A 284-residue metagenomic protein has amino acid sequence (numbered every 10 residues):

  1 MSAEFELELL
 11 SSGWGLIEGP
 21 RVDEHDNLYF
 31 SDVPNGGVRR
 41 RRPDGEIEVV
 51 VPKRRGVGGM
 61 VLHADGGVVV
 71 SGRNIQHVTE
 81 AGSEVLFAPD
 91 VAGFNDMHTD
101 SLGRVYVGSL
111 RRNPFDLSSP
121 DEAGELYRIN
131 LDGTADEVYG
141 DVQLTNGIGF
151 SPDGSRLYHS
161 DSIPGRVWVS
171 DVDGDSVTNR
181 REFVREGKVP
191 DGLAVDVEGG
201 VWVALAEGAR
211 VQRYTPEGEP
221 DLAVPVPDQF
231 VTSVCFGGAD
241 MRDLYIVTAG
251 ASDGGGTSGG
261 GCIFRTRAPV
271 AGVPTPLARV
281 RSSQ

Functional and structural regions predicted by a protein language model:
M1-W14, P43-G45, V51, R180 (+2 more regions): A short helix->beta-strand "capping" segment at the edge of beta-propeller domains
E6-S11, G45-V51, G82-A88, T134-G140 (+2 more regions): A short beta-strand motif characteristic of beta-propeller blades
S11-H25, K53-N74, D90-V107, R111-N113 (+6 more regions): Beta-rich, blade/repeat-based domains predominating in secreted/periplasmic proteins but also intracellular
V33-P34, R112-G124, S162-G165, A206-E207 (+1 more regions): Short, solvent-exposed loop/turn segments at conserved positions within beta-propeller repeat blades
G37-R39, N74-Q76, G124-Y127, R166-W168 (+2 more regions): A short loop-to-beta-strand structural motif that recurs across blades of beta-propeller domains
R41-E46, V78-G82, I129-G133, D171-D175 (+2 more regions): Short loop/turn segments that connect beta-strands within beta-propeller blades
G165-V167, V184-P216: Loop/turn-rich, solvent-exposed surfaces of beta-rich toroidal or solenoidal domains
C235-Q284: Blade-level signature of beta-propeller repeat domains, shared across WD40, Kelch, NHL, RCC1 and BNR/Asp-box propellers
